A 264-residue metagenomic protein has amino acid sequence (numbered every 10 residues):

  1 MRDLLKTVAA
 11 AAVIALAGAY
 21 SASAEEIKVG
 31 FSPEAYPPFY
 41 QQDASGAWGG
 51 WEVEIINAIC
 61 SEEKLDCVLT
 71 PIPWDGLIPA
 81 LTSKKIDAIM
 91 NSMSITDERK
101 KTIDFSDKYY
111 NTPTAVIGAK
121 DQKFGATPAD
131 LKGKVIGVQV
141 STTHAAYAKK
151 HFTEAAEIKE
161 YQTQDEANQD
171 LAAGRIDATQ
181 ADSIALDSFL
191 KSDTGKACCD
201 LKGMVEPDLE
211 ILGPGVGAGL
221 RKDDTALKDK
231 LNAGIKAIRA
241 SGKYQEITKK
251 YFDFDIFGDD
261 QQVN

Functional and structural regions predicted by a protein language model:
A24-M93, K101, S241, K250 (+1 more regions): Extracytoplasmic small-molecule ligand-binding "clamshell" domains of the periplasmic binding protein/Venus flytrap
P33-E34, N111-G118, T194-N232, F254-N264: Periplasmic-binding protein-like
Y40-A44, I56-L65, H144-Q162, N168 (+1 more regions): Ligand-binding cleft/hinge of the Venus flytrap
V53-E62, K134-V135, V140-T142, G213-F254: Extended ligand-binding regions for polar small-molecule ligands
S61-E62, T70-P71, D75-D87, T102-D104 (+2 more regions): Short helices/loops that flank or line small-molecule/ion binding pockets
D66, H144-K159, D200-K202, N232-N264: Ligand-binding clefts/hinges and TM-proximal coupling segments of bilobed small-molecule sensing domains
G76-P79, M93-K101, K149-K150, D177-L212 (+1 more regions): A ligand-binding cleft/hinge motif common to bilobed small-molecule-binding domains
A119-I136: Flexible hinge/capping segments at coil-to-helix
